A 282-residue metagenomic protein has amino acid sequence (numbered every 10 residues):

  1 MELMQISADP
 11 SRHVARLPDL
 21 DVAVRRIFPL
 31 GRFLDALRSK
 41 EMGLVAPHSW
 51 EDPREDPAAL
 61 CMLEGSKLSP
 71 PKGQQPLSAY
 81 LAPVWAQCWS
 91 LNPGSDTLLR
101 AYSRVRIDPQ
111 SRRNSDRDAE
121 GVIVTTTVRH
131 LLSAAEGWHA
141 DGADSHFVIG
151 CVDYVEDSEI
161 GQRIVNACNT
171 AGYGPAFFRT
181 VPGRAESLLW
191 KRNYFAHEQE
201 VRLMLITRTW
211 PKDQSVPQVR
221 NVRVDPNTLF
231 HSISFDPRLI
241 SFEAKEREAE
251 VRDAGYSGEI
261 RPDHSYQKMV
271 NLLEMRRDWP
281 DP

Functional and structural regions predicted by a protein language model:
M1-P282: Partner-binding and oligomerization surfaces adjacent to conserved cores of proteins that assemble macromolecular
